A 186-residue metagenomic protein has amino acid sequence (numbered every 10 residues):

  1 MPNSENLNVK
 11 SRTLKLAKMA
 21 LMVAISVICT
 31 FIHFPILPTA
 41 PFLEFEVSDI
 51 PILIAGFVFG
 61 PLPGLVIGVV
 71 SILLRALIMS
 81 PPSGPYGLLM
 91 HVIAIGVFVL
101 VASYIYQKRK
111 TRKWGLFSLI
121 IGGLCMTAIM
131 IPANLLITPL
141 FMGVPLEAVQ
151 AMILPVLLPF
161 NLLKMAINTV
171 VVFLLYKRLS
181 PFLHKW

Functional and structural regions predicted by a protein language model:
M1-W186: Loop-helix junctions at membrane interfaces
